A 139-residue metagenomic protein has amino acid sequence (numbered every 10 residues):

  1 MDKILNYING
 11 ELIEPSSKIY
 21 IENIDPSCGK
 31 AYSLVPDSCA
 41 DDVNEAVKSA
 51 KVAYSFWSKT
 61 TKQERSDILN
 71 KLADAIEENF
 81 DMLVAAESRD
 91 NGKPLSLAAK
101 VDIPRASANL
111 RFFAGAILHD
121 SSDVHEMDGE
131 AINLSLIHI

Functional and structural regions predicted by a protein language model:
M1-R89: Short, structured beta/alpha segment
I8-N9, N91, A114, D128: Short glycine-rich loop/turn motifs that provide flexible caps or phosphate-binding loops at active sites
K48, N70-F80, K93-D120: Long amphipathic alpha-helix in the N-terminal Rossmann-like dinucleotide-binding domain of NAD(P)-dependent
A53-S55, A116-I117, G129-A131: Short, low-complexity, polar/charged sequence segments that are solvent-exposed and flexible
W57, T61-E64, L83, P94 (+2 more regions): Secondary-structure transition/capping residues
A86-P94, H125-E130: Short linear capping/connector segments at secondary-structure termini
I137-I139: Conserved small/polar residues in nucleotide/adenosyl-binding loops
